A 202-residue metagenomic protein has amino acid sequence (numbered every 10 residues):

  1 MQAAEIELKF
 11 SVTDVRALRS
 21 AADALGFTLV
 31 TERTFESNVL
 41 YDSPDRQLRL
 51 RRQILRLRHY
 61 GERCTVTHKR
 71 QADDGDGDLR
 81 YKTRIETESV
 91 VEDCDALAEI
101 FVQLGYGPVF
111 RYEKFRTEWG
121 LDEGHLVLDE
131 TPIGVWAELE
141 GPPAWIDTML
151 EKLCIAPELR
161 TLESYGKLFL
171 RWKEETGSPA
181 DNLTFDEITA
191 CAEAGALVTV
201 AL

Functional and structural regions predicted by a protein language model:
M1-H125, A156-L202: N-terminal strand-loop-strand beta-hairpin
R70, P132, P143: A short beta-strand motif that forms part of the nucleic acid-binding face of small beta-barrel RNA-binding folds
L126-I133, E140: A contiguous pocket-lining binding segment that forms or flanks enzyme active sites
V135-E140, W145-D147: Acidic/histidine-rich alpha-helical segments that form the ligand environment of transition-metal centers
A144, L150-T161: A hydrophobic, small-residue-rich beta->alpha segment in the mid-to-C-terminal subdomain of diverse proteins
